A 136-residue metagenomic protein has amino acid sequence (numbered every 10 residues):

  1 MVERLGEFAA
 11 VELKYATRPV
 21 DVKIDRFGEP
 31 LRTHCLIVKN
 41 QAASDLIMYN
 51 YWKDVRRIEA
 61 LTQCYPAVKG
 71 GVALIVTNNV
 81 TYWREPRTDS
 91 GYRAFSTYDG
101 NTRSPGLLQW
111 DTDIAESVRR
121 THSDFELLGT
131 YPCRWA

Functional and structural regions predicted by a protein language model:
M1, V11, V72-V76: Extended hydrophobic secondary-structure segments that form protein cores and membrane-embedded regions
V2, E7-K23, G28-V38, I58: Conserved catalytic cores of phosphodiester-cleaving nucleases, focusing on short active-site segments
P30-R120: Acidic, metal/cofactor-coordinating or nucleic-acid-engaging core segments within structured domains
S123-A136: C-terminal edge-of-domain segments
